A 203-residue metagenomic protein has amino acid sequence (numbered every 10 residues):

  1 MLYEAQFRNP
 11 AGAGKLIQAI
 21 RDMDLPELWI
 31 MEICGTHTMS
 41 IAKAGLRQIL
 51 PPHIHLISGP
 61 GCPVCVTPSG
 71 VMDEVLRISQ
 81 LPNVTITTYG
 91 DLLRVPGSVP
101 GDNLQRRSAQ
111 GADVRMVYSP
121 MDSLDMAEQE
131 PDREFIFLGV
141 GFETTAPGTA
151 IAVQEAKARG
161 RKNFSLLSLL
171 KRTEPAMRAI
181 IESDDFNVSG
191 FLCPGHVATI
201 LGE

Functional and structural regions predicted by a protein language model:
M1-D132, A146, A150, Q154-R159 (+3 more regions): Metallocofactor- and cofactor-centric catalytic cores in central/energy metabolism, strongly enriched
L138, F142-E203: Phosphate/pyrophosphate-binding betaalpha-module
